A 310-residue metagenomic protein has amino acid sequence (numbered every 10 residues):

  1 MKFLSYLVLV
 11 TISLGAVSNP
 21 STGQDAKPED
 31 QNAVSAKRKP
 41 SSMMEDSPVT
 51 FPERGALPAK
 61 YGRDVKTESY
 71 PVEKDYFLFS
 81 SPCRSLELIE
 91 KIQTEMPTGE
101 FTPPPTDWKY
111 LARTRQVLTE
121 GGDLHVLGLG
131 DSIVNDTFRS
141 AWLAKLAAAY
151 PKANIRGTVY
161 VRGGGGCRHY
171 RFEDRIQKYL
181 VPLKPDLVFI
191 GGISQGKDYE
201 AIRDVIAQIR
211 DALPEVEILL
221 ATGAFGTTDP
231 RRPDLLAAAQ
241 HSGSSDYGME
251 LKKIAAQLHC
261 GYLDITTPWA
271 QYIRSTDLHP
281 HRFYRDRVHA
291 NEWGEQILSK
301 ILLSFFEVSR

Functional and structural regions predicted by a protein language model:
M1-L129, V134, R139-S140, A147-I155 (+5 more regions): N-terminal secretory targeting modules
T119, L127-L129, R139-A144, H169-R203 (+1 more regions): Oxyanion-hole/transition-state-stabilizing segment in secreted/luminal serine hydrolases and related acyltransferases
L127-V134, G164-G166, G192-G196, A237-A238 (+1 more regions): Second-shell loop/turn segments in exported
L129-S132, Y160-G163, I190-Q195, A221-F225 (+1 more regions): Active-site-proximal beta-strand/loop segments in catalytic clefts of secreted hydrolases
A153-C167: A short beta-strand-loop structural module common to alpha/beta enzyme folds
V205-I209: Hydrophobic positions in alpha-helices of CheY-like receiver
D211-I218: A short helix->loop->beta-strand "cap" motif at the edges of active sites that frequently abuts
G226-R310: Catalytic His-Asp segment of secreted/periplasmic serine-dependent ester chemistry enzymes
